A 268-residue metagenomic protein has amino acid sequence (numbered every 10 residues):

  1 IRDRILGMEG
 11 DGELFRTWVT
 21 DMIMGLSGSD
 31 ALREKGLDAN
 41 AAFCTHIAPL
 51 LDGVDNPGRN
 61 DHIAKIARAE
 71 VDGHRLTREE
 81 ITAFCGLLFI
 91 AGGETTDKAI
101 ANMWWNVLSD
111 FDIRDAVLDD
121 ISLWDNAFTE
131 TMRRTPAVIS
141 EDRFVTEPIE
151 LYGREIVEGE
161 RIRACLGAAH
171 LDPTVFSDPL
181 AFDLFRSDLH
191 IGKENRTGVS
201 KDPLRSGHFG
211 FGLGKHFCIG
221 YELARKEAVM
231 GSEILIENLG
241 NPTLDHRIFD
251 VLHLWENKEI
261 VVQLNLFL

Functional and structural regions predicted by a protein language model:
I1-L268: Cytochrome P450
